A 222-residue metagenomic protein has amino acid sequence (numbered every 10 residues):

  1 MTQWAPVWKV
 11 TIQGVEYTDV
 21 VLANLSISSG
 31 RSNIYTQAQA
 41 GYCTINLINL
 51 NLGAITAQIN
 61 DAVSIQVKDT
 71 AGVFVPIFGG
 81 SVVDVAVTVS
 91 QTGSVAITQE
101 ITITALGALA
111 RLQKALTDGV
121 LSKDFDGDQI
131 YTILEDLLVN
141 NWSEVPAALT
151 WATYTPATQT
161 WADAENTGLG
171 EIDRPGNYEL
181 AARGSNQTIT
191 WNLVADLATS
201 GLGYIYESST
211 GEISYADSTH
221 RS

Functional and structural regions predicted by a protein language model:
M1-I59, T92-V139: Juxtamembrane "anchor/assembly" segments of surface/extracellular structural proteins
V10-G14, I65-G72: Short acidic, glycine-rich loop/turn motifs
L50-L52, K68-T70, V87-S90, L202-G203: Short beta-turn/strand-loop junction motif enriched in small, turn-promoting residues
I55-D69: Short coil-to-beta transition motif at edge beta-strands of beta-rich domains
K68, V85-V87, L106-A110: Beta-hairpin (beta-strand-turn-beta-strand) motif
F74, Q91-S222: Charged- and aromatic-enriched interaction segments used to assemble and dock large macromolecular complexes
P76-V87: Short beta-strand-centered aromatic/proline hotspots
